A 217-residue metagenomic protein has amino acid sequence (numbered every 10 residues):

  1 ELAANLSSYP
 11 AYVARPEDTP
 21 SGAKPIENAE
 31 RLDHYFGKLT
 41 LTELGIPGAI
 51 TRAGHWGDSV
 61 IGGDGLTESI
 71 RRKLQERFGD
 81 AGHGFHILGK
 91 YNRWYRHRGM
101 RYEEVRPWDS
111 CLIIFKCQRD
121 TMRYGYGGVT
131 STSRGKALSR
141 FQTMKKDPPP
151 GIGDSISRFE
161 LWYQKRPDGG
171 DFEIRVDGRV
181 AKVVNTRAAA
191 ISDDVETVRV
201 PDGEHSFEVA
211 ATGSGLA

Functional and structural regions predicted by a protein language model:
E1-W56, V60-L216: N-terminal secretory targeting modules
